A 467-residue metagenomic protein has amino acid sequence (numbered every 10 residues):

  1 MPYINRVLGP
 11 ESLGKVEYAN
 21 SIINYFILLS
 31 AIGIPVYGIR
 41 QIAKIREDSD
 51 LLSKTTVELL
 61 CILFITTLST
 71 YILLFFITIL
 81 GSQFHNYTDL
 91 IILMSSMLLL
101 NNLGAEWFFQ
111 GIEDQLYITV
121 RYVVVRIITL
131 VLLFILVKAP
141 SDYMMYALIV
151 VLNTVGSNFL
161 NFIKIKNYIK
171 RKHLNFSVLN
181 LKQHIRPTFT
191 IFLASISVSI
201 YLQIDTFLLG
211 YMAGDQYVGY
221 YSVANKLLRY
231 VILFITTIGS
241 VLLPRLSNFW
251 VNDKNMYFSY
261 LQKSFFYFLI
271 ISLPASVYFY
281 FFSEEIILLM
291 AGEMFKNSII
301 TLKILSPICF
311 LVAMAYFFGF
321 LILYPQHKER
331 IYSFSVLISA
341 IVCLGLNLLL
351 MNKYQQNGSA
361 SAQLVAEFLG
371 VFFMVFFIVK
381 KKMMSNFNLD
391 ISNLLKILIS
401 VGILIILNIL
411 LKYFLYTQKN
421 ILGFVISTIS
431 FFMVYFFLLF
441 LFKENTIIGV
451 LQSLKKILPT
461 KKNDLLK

Functional and structural regions predicted by a protein language model:
M1, A19-I23, I27, A31-I39 (+11 more regions): Short runs within selected transmembrane alpha-helices of multi-pass transporters and secretion channels
M1-L13, I135-A139, F192, I196-V231 (+6 more regions): Helix-terminus/linker motif at the lipid-water interface of multi-pass membrane proteins
P2, A31-E47, L228-F265, S272 (+1 more regions): Helix-loop junctions and terminal segments of transmembrane helices in multi-pass membrane transport/translocation
P2-Y3, G14-A31, T190, D205-F207 (+5 more regions): Alpha-helical transmembrane segments of polytopic membrane transporters and translocases
L8-A19, I45-V57, L68-L99, A139-A147 (+2 more regions): Membrane-interface helix-capping segments at transmembrane helix termini in multi-pass transporters
L28-A31, V36, V57-D89, L93 (+5 more regions): Alpha-helical transmembrane segments of multi-pass membrane transport and lipid-handling proteins
Y143-A147, F159-L202, V241, R245-S259 (+2 more regions): Interhelical loop/hinge segments that connect adjacent transmembrane helices in multipass membrane
I409-K467: Membrane-proximal transmembrane or re-entrant/amphipathic helices at the cytosolic face
